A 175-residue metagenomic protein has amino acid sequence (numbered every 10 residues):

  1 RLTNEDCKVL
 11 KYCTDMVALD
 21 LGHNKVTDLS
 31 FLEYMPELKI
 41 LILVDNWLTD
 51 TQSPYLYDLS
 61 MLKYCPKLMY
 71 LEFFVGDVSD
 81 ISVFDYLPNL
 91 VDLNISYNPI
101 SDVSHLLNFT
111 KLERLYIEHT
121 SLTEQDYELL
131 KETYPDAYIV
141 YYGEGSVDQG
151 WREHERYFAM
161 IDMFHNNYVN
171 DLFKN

Functional and structural regions predicted by a protein language model:
R1-T27, F31, E37-S79, V83 (+4 more regions): Concave beta-strand-loop units of leucine-rich repeat
